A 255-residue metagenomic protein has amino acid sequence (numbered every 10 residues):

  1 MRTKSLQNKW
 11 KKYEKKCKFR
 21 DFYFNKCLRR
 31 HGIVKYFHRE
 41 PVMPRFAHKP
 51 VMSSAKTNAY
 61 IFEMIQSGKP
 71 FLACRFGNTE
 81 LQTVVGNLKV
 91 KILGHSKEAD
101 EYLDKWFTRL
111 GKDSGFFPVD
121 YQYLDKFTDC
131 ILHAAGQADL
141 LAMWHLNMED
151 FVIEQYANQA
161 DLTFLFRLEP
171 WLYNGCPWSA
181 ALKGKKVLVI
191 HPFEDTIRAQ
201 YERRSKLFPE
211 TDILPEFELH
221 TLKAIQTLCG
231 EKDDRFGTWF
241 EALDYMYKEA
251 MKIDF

Functional and structural regions predicted by a protein language model:
K9-E218: Electropositive, gly/pro-rich neighborhoods at or near active sites that engage anionic ligands
V84-V90, G230-G237: Short, flexible/disordered intra-domain loops and linkers
L219-C229: Long, charge-dense
K232-F255: Accessory, usually C-terminal, subdomains that scaffold auxiliary metal cofactors
